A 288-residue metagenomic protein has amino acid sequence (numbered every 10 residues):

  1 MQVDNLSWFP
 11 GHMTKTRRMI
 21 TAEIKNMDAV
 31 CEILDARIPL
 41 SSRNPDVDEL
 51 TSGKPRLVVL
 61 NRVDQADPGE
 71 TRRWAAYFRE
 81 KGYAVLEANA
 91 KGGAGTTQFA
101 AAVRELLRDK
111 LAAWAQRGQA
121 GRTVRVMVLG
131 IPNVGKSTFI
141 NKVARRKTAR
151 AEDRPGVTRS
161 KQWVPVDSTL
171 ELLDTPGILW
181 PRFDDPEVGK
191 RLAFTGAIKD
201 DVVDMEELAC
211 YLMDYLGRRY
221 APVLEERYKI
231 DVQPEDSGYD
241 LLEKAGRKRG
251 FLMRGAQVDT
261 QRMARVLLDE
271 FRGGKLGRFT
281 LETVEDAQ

Functional and structural regions predicted by a protein language model:
M1-A29, R37-D46, L50-R56, V63 (+2 more regions): Helix-rich effector regions associated with P-loop NTPase G domains
E32, V58-L60, V128: Structural beta-sheet core signal
D64-L129, T148, G250-F251: Canonical P-loop GTPase G-domain recognition
A90, I140, L170-L173: Conserved active-site beta-strand-loop modules that form the wall/rim of enzyme catalytic pockets and either contain
Q98, A102, T138, Y211 (+1 more regions): Alpha-helical scaffold segments in soluble metabolic enzymes
K110-W114, N141, K147-D153, R219-L224: Short, structured loop/turn "capping" segments at alpha-beta junctions
R125-R145, A149, T175: Glycine-rich phosphate-binding P-loop
